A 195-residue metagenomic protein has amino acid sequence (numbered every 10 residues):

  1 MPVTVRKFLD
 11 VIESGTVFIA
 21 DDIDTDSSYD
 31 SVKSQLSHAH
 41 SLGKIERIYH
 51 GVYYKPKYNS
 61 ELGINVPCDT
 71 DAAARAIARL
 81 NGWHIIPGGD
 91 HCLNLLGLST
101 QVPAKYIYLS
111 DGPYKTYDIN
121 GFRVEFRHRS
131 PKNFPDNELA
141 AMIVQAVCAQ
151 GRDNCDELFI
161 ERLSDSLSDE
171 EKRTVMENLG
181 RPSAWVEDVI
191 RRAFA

Functional and structural regions predicted by a protein language model:
M1-A76: Short beta-edge/loop segments at beta->alpha junctions of small alpha/beta modules that act as binding/recognition
S28, G97, C148: Hydrophobic/aromatic-lined pockets within catalytic cores
V32, G88-G89, L139: Amphipathic alpha-helical interface surfaces
I48-V52, I77-N120: Short gly/ser-rich loop at a beta-strand->alpha-helix junction or flexible surface loop bordering the NTP-binding
A76-I77, D153: Positively charged, aromatic-accented nucleic-acid-binding surfaces
R127-A195: Hydrophobic alpha-helical interaction segments
